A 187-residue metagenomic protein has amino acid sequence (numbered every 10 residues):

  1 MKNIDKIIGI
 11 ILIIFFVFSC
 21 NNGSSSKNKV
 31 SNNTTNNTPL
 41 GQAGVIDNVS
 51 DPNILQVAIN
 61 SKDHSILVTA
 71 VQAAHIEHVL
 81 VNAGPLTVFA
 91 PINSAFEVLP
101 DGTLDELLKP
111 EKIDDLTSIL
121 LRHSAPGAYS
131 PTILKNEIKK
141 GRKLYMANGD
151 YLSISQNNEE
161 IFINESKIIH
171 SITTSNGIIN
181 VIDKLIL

Functional and structural regions predicted by a protein language model:
I4-D5, N21-L187: Mature, structured domains of secreted/extracytosolic soluble proteins
I4-I13: Sec-dependent signal peptide recognition, specifically the positively charged N-region followed immediately by
F16-S19: C-terminal motif of bacterial Sec signal peptides marking the signal peptidase cleavage site
